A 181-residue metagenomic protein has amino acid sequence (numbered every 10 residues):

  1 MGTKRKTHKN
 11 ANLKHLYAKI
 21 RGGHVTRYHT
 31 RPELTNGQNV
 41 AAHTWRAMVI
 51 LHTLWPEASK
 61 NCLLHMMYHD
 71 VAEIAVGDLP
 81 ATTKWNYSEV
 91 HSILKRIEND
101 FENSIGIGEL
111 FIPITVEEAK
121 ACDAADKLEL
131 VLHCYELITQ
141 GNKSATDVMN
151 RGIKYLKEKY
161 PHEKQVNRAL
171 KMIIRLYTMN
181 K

Functional and structural regions predicted by a protein language model:
G2-K181: Active-site helical microenvironments for divalent-metal-assisted chemistry
